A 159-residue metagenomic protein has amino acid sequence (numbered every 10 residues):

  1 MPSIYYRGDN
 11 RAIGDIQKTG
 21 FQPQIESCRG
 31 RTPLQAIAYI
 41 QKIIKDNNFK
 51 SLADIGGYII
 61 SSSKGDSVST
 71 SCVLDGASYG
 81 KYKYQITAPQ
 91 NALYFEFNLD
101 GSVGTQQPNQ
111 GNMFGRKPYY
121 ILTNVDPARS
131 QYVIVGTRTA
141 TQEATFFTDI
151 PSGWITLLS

Functional and structural regions predicted by a protein language model:
M1-S159: NAD-dependent ADP-ribosyltransferases
